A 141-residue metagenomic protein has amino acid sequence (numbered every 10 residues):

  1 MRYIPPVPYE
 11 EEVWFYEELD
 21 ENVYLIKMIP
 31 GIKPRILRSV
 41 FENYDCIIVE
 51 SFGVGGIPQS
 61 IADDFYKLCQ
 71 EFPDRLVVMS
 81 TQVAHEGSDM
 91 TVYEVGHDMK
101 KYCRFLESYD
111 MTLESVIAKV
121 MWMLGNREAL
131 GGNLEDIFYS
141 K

Functional and structural regions predicted by a protein language model:
M1-G56, S140-K141: Accessory alpha-helical/coil subdomains and C-terminal extensions that flank or cap enzyme catalytic cores
Q59-K141: ATP/nucleoside-binding phosphotransfer catalytic cores, i.e., glycine-rich phosphate-binding loops
